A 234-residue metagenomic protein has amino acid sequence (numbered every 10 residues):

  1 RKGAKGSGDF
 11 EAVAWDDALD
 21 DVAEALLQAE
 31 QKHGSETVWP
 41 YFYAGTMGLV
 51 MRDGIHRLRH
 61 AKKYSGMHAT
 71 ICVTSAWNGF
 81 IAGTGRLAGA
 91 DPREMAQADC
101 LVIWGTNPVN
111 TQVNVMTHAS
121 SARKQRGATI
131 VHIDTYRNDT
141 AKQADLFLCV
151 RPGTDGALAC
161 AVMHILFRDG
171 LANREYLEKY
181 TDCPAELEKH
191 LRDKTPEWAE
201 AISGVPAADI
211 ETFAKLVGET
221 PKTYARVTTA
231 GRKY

Functional and structural regions predicted by a protein language model:
R1-Y234: Catalytic alpha/large subunits of respiratory electron-transfer oxidoreductases, centered on bis-MGD molybdoenzymes
